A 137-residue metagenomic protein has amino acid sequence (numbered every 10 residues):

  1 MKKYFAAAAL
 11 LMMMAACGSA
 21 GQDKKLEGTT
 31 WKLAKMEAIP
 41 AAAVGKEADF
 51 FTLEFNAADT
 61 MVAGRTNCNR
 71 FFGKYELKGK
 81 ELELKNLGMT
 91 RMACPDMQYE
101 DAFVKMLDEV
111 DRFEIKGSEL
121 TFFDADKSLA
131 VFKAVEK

Functional and structural regions predicted by a protein language model:
K2-A6, C17-K137: Lipid interaction determinants
L10-L11: Short, linear, compositionally biased motifs with a strong N-terminal bias
